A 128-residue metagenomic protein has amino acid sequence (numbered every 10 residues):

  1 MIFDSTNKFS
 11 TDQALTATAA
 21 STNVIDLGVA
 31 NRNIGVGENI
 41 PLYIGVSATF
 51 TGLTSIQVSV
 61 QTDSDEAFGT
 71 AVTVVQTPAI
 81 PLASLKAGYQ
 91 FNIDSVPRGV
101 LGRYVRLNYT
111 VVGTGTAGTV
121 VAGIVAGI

Functional and structural regions predicted by a protein language model:
M1-I128: Surface-exposed, low-hydrophobicity beta-strand/loop segments enriched in small/polar/acidic residues
